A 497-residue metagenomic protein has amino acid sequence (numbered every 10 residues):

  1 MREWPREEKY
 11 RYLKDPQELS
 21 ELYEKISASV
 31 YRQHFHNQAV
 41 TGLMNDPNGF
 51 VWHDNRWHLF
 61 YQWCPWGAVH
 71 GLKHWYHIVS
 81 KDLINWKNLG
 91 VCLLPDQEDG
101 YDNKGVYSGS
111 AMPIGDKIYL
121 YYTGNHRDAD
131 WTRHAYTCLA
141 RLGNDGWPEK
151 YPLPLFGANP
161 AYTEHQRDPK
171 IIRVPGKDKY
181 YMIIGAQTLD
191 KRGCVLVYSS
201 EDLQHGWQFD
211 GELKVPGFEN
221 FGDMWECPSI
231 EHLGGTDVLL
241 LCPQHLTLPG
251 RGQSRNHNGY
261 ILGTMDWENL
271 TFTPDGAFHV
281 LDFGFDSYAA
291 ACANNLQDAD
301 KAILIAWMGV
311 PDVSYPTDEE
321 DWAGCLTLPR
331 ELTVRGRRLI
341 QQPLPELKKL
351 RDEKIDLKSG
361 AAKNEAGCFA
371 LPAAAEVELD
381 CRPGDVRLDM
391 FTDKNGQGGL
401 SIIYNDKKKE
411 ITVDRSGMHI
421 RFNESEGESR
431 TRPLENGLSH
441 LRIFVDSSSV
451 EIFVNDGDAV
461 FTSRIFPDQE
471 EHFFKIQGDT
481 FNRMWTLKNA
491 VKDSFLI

Functional and structural regions predicted by a protein language model:
M1-D168, R173-F221, H232-G284, Q297-K301 (+3 more regions): Beta-rich carbohydrate-recognition and catalytic domains
R2-E3, E18-Y23, N256-I497: Beta-rich accessory regions
